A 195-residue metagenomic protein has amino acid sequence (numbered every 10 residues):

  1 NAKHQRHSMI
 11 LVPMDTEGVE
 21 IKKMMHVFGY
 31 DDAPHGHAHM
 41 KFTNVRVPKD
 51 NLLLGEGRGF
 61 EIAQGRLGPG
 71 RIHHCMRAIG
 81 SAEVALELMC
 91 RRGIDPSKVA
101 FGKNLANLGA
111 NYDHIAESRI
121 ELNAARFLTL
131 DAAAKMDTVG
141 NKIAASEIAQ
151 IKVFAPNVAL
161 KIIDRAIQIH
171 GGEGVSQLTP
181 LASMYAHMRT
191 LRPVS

Functional and structural regions predicted by a protein language model:
N1-E87, R91: FAD-binding core of flavoproteins
H39-N44, R58, Q64-S195: Alpha-helical interface subdomain recognition
